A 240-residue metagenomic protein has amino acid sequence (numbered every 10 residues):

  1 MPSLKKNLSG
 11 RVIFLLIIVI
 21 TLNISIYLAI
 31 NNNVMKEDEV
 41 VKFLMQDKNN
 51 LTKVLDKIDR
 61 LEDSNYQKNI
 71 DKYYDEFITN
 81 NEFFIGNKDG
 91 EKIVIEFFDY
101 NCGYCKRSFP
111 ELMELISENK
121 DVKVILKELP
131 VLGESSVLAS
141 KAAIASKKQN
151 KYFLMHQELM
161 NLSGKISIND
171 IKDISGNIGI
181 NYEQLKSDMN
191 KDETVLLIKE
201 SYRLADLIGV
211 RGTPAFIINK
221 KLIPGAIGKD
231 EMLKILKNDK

Functional and structural regions predicted by a protein language model:
P2-L132, S187-L207, G212: Extracytoplasmic thiol/disulfide redox context detector
N7, R11-F14, I24, P130-T213 (+1 more regions): Cysteine-centric redox/oxidoreductase cores and disulfide-bonded domains
